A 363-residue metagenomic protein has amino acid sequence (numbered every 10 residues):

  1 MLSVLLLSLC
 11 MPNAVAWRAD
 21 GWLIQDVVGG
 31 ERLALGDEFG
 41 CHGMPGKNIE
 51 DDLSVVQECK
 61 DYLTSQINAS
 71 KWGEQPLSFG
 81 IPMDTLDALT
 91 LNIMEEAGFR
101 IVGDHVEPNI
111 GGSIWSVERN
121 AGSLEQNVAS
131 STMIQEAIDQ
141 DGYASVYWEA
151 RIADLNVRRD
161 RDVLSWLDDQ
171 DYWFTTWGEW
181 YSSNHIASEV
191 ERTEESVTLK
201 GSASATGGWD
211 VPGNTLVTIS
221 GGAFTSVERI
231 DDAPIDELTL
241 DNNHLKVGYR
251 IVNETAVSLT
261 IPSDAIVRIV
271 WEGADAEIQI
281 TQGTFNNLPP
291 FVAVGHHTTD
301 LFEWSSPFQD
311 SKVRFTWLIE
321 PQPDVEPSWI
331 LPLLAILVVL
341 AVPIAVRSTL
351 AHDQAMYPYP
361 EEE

Functional and structural regions predicted by a protein language model:
M1-A19, E326-E363: Secretory targeting signatures
A14-N48, A121, N286, P290-S305 (+2 more regions): Boundary/entry segment of secreted carbohydrate-active catalytic domains
V15-G122, D141-A150: Metal-dependent polysaccharide deacetylase catalytic core of the NodB/CE4 family, i.e., the active-site-bearing domain
D26-V28, I101-V102, W148-L240: C-terminal domain-boundary segment and adjacent tail
I67-A69, E96, D162-W166, V217 (+2 more regions): N-terminal membrane-targeting/anchoring modules of bacterial envelope and secretion proteins
G122, A137-D139, F174: Catalytic domains of carbohydrate-active enzymes that cleave complex glycans
V128-A137: A short, acidic, amphipathic alpha-helical segment used as a generic capping/interface helix at domain edges
S202-L350: C-terminal beta-sandwich/jelly-roll accessory domains of carbohydrate-active enzymes
